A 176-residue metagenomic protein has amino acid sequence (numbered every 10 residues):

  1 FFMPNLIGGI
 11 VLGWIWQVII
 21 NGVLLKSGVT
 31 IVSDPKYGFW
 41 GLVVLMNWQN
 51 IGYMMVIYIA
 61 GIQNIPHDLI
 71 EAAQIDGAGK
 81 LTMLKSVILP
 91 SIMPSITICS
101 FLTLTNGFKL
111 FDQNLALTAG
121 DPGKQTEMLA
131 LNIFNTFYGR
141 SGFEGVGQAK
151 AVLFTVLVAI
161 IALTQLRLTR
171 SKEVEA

Functional and structural regions predicted by a protein language model:
F1-A176: A structural signal for multi-pass alpha-helical bundles of membrane permease subunits that mediate small-molecule
